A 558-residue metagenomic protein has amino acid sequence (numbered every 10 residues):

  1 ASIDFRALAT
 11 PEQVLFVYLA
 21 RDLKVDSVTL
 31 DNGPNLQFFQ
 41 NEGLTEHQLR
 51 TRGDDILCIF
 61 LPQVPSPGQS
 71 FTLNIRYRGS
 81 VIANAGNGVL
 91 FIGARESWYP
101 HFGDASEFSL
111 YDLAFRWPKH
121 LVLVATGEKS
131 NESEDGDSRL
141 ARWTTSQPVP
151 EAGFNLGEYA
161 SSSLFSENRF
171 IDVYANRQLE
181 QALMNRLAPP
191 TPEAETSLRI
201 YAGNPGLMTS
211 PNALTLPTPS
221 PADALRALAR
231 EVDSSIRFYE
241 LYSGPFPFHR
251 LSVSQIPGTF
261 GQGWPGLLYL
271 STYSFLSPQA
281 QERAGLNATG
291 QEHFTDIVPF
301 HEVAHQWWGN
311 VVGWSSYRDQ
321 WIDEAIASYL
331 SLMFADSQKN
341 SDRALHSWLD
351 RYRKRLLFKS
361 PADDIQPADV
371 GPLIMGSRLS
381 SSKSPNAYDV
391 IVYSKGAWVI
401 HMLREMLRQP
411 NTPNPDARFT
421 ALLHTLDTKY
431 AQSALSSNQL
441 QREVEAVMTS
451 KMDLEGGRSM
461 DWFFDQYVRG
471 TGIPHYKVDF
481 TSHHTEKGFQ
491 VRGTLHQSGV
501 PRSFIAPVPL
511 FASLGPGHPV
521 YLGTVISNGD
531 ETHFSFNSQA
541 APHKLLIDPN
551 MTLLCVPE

Functional and structural regions predicted by a protein language model:
A1-F5, F60-Q63, Q69-N84, Y111-K119 (+3 more regions): Short, hydrophobic/aromatic-enriched beta-strand segments in well-ordered soluble domains
T10-E42, L110, R116-L121, P509-L522 (+2 more regions): Solvent-exposed beta-hairpin/edge-strand motifs
D22-F91, D137, S527-A541, T552 (+1 more regions): A surface-exposed beta-strand-loop module
D26-T29, P415, G456-M460, T471-D548: Beta-strand-rich binding/interaction modules
F102-F300, Y329, S341: Hydrophobic helix-coil surface modules that form long, contiguous segments used for peptide/substrate interaction
G206-M208, E324, S328-M402, M406 (+1 more regions): Acidic/His/Gly-enriched intrinsically disordered linker/tail segments that often contain short helix/coil "MoRF-like"
T215-T218, S381-S382, A387-G493, P501: Amphipathic alpha-helical substructures
F238, L286-K354, L423: Zinc-dependent metallopeptidase catalytic helix centered on the HExxH motif and its immediate flanking segment
